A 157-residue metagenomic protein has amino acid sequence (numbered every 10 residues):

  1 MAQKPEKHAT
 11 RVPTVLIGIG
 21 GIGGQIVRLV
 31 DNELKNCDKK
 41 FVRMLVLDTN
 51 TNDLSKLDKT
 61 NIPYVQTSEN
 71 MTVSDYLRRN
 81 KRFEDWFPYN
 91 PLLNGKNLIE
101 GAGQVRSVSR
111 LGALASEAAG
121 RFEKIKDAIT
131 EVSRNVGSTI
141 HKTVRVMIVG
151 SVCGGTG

Functional and structural regions predicted by a protein language model:
M1-G150: Segments that form or flank anion-binding pockets
